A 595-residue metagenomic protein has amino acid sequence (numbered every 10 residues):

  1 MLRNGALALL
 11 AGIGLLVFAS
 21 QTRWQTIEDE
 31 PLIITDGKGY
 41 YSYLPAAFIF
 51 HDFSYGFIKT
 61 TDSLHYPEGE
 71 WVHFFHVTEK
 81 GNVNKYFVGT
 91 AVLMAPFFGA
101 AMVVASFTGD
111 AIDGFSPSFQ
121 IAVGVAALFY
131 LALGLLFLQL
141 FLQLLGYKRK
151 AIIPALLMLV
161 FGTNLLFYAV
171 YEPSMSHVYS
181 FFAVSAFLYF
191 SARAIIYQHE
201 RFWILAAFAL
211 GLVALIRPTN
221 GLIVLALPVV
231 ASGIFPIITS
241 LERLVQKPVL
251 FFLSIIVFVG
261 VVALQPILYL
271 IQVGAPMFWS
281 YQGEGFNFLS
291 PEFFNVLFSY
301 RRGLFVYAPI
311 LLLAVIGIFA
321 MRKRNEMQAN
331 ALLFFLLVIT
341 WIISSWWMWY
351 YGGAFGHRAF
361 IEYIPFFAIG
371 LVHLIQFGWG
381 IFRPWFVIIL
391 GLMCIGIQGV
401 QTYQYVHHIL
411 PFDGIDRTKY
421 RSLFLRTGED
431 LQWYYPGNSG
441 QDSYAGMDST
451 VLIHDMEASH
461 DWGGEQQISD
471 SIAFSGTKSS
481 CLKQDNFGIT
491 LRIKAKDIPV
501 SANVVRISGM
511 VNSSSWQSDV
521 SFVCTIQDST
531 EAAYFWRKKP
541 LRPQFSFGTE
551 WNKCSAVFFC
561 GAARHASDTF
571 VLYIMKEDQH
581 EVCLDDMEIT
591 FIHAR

Functional and structural regions predicted by a protein language model:
M1-S449: Membrane-proximal envelope and lipid/glycan-remodeling enzymes
G437-R595: Extracellular and organelle-lumenal recognition/adhesion modules and their flexible linkers in secreted
